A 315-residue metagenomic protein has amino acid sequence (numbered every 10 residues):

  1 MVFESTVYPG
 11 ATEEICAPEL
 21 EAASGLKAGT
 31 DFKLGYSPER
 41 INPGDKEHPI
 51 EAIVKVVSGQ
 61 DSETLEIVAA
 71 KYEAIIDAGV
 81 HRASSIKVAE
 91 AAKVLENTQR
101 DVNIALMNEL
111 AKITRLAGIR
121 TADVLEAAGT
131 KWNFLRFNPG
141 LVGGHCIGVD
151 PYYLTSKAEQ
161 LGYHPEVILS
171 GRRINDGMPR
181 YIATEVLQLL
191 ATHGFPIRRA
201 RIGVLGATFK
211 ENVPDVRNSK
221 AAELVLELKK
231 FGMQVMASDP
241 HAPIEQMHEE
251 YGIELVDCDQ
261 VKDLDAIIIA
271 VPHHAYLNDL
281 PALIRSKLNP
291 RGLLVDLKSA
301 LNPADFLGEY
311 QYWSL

Functional and structural regions predicted by a protein language model:
M1-L315: Structural/interface elements that position substrates and couple domains in central-metabolism enzymes
